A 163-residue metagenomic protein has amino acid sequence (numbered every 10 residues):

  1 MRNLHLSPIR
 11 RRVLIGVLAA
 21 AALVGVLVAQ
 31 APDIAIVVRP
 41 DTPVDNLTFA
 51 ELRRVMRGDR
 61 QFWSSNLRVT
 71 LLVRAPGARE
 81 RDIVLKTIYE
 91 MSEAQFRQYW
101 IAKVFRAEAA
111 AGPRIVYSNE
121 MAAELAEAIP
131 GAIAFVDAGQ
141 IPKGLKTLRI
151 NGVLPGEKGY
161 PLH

Functional and structural regions predicted by a protein language model:
N3-L14: Twin-arginine (Tat) signal peptide motif
S7, V28-A31: Extreme N-terminus of proteins, especially the signal/transit-peptide cleavage junction and the first residues
I15-G25: Bacterial N-terminal signal peptides
Q30-H163: Exported/periplasmic ABC-transporter solute-binding proteins
